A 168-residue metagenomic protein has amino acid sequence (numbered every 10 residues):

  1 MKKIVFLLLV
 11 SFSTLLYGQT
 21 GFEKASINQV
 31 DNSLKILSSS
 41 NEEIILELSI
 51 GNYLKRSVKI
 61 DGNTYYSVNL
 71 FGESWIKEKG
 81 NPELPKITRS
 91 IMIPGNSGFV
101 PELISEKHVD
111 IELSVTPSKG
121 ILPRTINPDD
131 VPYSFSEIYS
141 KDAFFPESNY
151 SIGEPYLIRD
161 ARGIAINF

Functional and structural regions predicted by a protein language model:
M1-I4, Q19: Positively charged n-region of N-terminal signal peptides that target proteins for export
K3-S13: Sec-dependent N-terminal signal peptides
G18-F168: Extracellular pro-sequences of secreted precursors
